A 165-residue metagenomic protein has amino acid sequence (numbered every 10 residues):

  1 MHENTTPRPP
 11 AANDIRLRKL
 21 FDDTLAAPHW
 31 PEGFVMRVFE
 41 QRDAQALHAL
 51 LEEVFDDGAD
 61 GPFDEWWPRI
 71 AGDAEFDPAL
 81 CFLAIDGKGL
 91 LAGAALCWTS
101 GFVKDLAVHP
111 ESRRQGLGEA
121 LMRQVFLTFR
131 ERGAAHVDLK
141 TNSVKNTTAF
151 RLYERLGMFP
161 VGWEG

Functional and structural regions predicted by a protein language model:
M1-E32, G165: Acyl-donor-binding surface of acyltransferase catalytic domains
H2-P10, L127, Y153-W163: Conserved acetyl-CoA-binding loop of GNAT-fold acetyltransferases
V35-A49: A short beta-loop-alpha structural element at the N-terminal edge of CoA-dependent acyl/N-acetyltransferase catalytic
D57-H109: A conserved beta-strand-loop-helix scaffold within acyl/acetyltransferase catalytic domains
P110, L139-A149: Conserved beta-strand-loop-alpha-helix junction that forms the acyl-donor binding cleft
S112, G116-Q124: Conserved acetyl-CoA pyrophosphate-binding loop and the N-cap/start of the following alpha-helix in GNAT-like
F129-N142: Conserved GNAT acetyl-CoA-binding A-motif
